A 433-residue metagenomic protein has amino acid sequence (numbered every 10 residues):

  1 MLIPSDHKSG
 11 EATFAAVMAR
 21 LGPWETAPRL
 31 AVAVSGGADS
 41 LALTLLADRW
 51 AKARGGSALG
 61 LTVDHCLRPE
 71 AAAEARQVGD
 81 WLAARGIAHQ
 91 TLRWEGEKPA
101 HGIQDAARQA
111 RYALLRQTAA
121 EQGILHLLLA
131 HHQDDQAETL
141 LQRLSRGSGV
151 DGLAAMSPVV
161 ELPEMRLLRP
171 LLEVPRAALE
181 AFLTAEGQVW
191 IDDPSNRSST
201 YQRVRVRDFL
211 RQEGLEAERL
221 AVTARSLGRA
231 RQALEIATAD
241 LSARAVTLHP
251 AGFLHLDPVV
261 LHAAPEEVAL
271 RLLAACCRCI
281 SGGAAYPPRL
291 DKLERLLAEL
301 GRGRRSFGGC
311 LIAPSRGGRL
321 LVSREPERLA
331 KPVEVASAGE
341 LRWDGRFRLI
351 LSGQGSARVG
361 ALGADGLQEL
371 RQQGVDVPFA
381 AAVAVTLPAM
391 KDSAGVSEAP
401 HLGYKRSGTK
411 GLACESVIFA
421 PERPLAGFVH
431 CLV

Functional and structural regions predicted by a protein language model:
L2-E213: Core alpha/beta nucleotide-donor-binding catalytic domains of modification enzymes
L2-I3, G10-A16, L21-D39, S57-L59 (+4 more regions): AMP-forming adenylation/ATP pyrophosphatase catalytic core
E11, A137-E138, V150-L153, R176 (+6 more regions): Alpha-helix initiation and N-capping motif
A88, P170, A177, E218 (+2 more regions): Proline-centered helix-kink/hinge sites
H101, A217, A263: Active-site oxyanion-binding pockets that recognize sulfate/phosphate
L129, P194-S198, R219, A285 (+1 more regions): Short, surface-exposed helix-loop/turn micro-motifs enriched in polar/charged residues
T184, Q188, R211-E218, R225-A239: Generic secondary-structure signature for well-ordered alpha-helical cores
N196-V204, R219-G228: Internal, active-site/partner-interface "lid" segment
